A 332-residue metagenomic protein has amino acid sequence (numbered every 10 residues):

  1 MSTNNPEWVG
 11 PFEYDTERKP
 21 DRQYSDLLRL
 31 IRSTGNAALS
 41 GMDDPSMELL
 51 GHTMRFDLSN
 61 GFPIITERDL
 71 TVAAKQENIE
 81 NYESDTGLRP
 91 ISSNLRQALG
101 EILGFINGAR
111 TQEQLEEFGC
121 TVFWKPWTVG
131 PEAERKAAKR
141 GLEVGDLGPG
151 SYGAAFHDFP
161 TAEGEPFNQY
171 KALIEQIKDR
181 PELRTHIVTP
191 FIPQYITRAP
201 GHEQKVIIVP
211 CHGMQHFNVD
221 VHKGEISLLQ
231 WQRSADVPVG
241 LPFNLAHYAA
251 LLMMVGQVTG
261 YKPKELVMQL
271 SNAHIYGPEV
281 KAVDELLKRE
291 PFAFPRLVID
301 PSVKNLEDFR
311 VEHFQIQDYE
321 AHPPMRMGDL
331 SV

Functional and structural regions predicted by a protein language model:
S2-V332: Terminal, non-catalytic protein-protein interaction segments that mediate quaternary/complex assembly
